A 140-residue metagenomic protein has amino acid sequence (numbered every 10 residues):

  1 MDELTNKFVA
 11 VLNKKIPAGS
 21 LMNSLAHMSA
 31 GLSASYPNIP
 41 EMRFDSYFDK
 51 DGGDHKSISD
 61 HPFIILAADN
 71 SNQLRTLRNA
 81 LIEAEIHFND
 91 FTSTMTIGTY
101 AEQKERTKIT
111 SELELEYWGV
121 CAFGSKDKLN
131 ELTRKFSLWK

Functional and structural regions predicted by a protein language model:
M1-K140: Positively charged, small/polar-rich N-terminal and surface patches that mediate targeting and assembly and bind
